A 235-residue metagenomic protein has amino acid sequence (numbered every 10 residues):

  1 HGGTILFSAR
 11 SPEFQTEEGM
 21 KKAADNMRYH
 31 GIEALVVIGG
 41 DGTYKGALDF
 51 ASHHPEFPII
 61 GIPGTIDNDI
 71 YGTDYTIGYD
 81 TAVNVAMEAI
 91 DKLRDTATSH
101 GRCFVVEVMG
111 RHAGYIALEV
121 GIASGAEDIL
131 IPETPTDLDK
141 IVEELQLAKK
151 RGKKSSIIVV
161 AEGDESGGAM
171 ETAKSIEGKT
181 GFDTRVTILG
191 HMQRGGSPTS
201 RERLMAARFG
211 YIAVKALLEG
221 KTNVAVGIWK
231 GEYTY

Functional and structural regions predicted by a protein language model:
H1-V37, T43, Y75-N84, E88: Glycine-rich oxoanion-binding loops at beta->alpha junctions
I5-L6, I59-G61, V105, I129 (+2 more regions): Conserved beta-strand scaffold positions in the cores of enzyme catalytic domains, especially in NTP/NDP-utilizing
R10-S11, G40-T43, I62-N68, G110 (+4 more regions): Short, ordered loop/turn segments at secondary-structure junctions
A34-G39, K45-D49, H54, Y79-D183: Accessory alpha-helical/coil subdomains and C-terminal extensions that flank or cap enzyme catalytic cores
I62-Y75, T98-S99: Acidic/polar active-site rim loop that often engages polyanionic ligands
I70-A82, G196-R203: Short beta-strand elements at the ligand-binding edges of bilobed clamshell
I176-Y235: C-terminal non-catalytic interaction/assembly regions of soluble proteins
